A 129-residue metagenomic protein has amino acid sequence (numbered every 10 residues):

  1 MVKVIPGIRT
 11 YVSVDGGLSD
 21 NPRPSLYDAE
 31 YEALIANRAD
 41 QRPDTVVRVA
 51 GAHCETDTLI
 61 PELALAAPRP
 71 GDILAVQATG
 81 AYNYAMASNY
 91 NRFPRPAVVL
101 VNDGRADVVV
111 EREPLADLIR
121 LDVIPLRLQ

Functional and structural regions predicted by a protein language model:
M1-Q129: Charged (often Lys/Glu-rich) extended helix/loop segments that serve as interaction or gating elements
